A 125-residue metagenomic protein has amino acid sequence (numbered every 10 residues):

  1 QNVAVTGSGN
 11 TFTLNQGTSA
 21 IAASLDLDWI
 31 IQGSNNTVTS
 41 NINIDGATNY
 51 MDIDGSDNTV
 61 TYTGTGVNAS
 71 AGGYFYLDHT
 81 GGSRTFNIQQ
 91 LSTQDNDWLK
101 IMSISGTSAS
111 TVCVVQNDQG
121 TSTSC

Functional and structural regions predicted by a protein language model:
Q1-C125: Low-complexity repeat regions of mature extracellularly deployed or surface/particle-associated proteins
